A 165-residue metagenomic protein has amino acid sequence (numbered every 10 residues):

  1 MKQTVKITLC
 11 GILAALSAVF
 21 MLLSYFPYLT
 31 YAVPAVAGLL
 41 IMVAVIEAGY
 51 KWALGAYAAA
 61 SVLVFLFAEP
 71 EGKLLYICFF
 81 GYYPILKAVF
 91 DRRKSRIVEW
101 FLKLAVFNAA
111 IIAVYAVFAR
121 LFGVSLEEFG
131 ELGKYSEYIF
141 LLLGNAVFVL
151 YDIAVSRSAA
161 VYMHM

Functional and structural regions predicted by a protein language model:
M1-G55: Hydrophobic transmembrane alpha-helices
K2, V45-G55, P84-E99, I139: Hydrophobic alpha-helical transmembrane segments
I7-I12, A32, L54-A58, L74 (+4 more regions): Hydrophobic alpha-helical transmembrane segments
C10, I77-A116: Short helix-perturbing small/polar motifs within transmembrane alpha-helices
S17-L22, S61-F67, F107-V114: Aromatic-anchored segments of alpha-helical transmembrane domains
L22-T30, S61-V89: Interfacial aromatic-anchored transmembrane helix boundaries in multi-pass membrane proteins
T30-L40, A68-K73, K103-A116: Alpha-helical transmembrane segments of integral membrane proteins, especially early/N-terminal helices
V98-M165: Membrane-embedded alpha-helical hairpins and interfacial helices in multi-pass inner-membrane proteins
